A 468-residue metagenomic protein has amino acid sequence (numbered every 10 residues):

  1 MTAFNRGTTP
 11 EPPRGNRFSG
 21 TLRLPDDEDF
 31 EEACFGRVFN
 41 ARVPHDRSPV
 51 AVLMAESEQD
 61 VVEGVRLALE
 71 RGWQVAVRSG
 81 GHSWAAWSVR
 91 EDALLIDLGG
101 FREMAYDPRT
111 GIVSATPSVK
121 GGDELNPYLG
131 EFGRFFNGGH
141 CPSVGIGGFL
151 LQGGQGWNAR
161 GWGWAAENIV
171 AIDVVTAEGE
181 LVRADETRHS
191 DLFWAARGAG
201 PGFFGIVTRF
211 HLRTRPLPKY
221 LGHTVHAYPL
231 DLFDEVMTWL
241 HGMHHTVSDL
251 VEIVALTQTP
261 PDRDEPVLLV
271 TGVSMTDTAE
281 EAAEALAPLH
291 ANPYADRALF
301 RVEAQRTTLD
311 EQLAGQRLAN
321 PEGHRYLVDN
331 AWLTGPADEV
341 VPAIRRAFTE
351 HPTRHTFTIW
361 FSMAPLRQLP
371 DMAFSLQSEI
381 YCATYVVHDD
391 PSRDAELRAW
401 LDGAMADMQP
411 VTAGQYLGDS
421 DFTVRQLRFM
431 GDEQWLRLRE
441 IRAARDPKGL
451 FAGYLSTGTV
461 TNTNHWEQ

Functional and structural regions predicted by a protein language model:
M1-Q468: Soluble FAD-dependent oxygen oxidases
